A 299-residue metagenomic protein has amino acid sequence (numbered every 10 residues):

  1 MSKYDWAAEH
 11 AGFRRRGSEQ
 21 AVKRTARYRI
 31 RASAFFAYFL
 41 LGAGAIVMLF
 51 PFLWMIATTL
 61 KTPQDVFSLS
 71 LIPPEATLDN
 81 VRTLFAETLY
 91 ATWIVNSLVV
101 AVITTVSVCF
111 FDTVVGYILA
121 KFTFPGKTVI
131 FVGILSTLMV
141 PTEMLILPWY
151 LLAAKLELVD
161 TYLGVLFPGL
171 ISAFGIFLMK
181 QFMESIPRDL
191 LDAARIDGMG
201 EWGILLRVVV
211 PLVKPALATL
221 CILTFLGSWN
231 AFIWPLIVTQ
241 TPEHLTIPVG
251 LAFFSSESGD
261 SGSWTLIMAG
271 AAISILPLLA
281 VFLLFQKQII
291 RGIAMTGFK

Functional and structural regions predicted by a protein language model:
M1-S33, V66-A86: Membrane-topology segments of multi-pass transport proteins
A34-K299: A structural signal for multi-pass alpha-helical bundles of membrane permease subunits that mediate small-molecule
